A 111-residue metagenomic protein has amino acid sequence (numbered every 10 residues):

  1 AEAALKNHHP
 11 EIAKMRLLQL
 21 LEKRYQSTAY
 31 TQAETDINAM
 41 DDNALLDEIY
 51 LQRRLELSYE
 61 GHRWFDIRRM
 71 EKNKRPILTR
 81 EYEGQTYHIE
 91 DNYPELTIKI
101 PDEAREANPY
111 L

Functional and structural regions predicted by a protein language model:
E2-L111: Acidic/polar-rich alpha-helix caps and helix-coil junctions
